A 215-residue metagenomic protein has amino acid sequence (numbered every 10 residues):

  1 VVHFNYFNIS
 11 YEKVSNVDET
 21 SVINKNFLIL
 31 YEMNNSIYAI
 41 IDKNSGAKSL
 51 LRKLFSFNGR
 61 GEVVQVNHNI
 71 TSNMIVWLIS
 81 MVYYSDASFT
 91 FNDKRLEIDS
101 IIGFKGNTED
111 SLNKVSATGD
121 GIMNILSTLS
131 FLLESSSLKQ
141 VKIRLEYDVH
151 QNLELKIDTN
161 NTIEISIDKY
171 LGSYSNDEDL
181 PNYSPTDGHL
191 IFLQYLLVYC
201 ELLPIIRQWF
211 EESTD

Functional and structural regions predicted by a protein language model:
V1-D215: Intrinsically disordered, low-complexity, charge-rich terminal extensions of nucleic-acid-associated complexes
